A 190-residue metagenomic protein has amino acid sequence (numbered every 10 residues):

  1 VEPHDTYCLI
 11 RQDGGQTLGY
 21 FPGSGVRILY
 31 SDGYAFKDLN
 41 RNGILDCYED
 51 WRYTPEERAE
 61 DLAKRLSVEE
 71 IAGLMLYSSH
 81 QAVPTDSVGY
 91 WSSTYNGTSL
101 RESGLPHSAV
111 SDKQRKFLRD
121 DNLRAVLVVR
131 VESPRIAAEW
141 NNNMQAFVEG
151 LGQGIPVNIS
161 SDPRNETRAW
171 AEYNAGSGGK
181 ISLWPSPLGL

Functional and structural regions predicted by a protein language model:
E2-L190: N-terminal beta-rich core of secreted/periplasmic extracellular enzymes
